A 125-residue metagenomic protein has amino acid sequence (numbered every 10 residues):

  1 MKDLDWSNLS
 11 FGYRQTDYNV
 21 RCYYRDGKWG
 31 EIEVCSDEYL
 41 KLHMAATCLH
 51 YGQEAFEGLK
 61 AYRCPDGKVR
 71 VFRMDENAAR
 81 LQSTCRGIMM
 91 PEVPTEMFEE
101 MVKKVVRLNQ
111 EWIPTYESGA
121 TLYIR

Functional and structural regions predicted by a protein language model:
M1-R125: Conserved alpha/beta cores of soluble small-molecule-handling proteins
